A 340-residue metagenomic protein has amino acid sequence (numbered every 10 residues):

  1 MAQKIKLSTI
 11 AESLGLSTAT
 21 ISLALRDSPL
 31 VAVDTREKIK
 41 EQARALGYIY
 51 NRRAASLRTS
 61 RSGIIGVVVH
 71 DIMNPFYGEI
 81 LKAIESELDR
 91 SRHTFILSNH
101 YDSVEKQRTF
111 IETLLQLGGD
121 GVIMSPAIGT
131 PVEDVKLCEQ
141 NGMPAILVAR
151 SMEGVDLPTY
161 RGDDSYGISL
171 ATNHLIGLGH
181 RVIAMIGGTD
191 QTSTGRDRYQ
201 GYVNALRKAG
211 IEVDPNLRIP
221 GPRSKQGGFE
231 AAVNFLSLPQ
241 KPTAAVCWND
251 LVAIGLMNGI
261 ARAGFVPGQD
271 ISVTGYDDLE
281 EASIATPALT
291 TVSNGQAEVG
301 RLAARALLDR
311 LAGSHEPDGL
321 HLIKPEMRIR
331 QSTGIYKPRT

Functional and structural regions predicted by a protein language model:
M1, A45, S86-T94, E112-L115 (+2 more regions): Bacterial carbohydrate/catabolite-sensing allosteric modules
M1-R61, K337: N-terminal helix-turn-helix DNA-binding module of bacterial transcription factors
S13, T18-L23, L57-M73, H174 (+1 more regions): Short beta-strand segments enriched in small/hydrophobic residues
V33, E37, L46-G121, Q200-N204: Amphipathic helical "hinge" segments at domain boundaries
V67, M124, C247: Redox-cofactor binding/interface segments in oxidoreductases and associated redox assembly factors
Y101-V104, A127-T130, L251: Short beta->alpha connector loops
